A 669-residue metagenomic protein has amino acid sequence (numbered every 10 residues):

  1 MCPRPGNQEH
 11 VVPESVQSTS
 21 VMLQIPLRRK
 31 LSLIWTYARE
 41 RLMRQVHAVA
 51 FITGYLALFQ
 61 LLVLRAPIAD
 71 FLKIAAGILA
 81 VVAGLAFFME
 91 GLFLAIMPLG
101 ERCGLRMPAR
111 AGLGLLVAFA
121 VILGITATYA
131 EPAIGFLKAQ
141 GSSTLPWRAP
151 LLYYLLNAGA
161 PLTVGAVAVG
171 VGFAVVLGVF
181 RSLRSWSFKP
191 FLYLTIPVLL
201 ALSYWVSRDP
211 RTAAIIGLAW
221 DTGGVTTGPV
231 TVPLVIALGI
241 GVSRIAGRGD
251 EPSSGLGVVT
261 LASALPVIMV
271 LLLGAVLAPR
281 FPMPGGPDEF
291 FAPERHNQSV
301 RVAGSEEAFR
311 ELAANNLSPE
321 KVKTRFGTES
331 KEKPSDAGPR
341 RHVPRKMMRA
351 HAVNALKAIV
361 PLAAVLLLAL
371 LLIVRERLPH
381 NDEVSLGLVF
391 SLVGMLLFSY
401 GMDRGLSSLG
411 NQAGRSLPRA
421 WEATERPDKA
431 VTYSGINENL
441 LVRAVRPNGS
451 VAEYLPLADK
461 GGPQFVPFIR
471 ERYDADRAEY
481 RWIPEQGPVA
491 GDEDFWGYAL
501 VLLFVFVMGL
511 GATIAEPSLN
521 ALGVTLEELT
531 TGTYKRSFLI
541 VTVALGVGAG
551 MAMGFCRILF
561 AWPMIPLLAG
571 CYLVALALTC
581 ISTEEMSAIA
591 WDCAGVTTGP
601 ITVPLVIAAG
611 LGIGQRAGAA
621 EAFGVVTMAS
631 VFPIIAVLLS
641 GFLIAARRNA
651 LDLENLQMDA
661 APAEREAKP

Functional and structural regions predicted by a protein language model:
L27-L42, R102-M107, L152-L156, R341-R349 (+3 more regions): Cytosolic juxtamembrane amphipathic/interface segments immediately preceding and feeding into a transmembrane helix
R39-R44, I215-T324, S335-A355, T583-E666: C-terminal transmembrane helix-loop-helix hairpin of multi-pass membrane proteins
V49-L62, G77-F87, F119-I125, A168-R181 (+10 more regions): Hydrophobic core segments of alpha-helical transmembrane domains in multi-pass membrane transport and ion-translocation
L58-L72, L92-E101, T126-K138, R148-L155 (+12 more regions): Transmembrane helix-loop junctions in multi-pass membrane proteins
L72-K73, G91, A139-S142, Y154-V167 (+10 more regions): Transmembrane helix-loop boundary segments of multi-pass membrane transporters
F93-G112, I134-P150, S408-E422, I483-P488 (+2 more regions): Flexible loop linkers connecting adjacent transmembrane helices in multi-pass alpha-helical membrane transporters
L113-F119, R148-V164, G249-G255, E528-A544 (+1 more regions): Membrane-interface alpha-helices at helix entry/exit sites of multi-pass transporters
L145-N157, L277-H351, N411-F504: Low-complexity, proline/glycine-enriched hydrophobic segments characteristic of transmembrane helices
